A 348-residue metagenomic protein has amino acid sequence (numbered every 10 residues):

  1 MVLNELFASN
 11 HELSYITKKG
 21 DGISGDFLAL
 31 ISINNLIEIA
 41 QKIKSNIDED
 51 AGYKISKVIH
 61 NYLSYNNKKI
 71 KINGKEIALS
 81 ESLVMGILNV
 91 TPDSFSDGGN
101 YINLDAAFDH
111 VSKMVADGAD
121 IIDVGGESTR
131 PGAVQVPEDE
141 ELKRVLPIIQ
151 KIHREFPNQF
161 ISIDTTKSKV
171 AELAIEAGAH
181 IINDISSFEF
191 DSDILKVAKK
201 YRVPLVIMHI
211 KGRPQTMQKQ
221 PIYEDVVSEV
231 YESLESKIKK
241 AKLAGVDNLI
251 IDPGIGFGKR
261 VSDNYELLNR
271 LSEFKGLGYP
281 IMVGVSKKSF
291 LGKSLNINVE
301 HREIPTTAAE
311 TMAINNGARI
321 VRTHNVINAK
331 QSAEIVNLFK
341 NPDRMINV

Functional and structural regions predicted by a protein language model:
M1-F27, F95-D105, D109-H110, T129-K151 (+5 more regions): Active-site-adjacent loop and "lid" segments of alpha/beta metabolic enzymes
M1-K71: N-terminal accessory interaction module
A29, K44-N61, I121-D123, S162 (+6 more regions): Conserved beta-strand positions in the central sheet of alpha/beta enzyme cores
D50-L83, I102-S112, D193: N-terminal glycine-rich phosphate/pyrophosphate-binding loops that anchor nucleotide-derived ligands and cofactors
I70-N73, T91, V206: Polyampholytic, low-complexity intrinsically disordered segments
D109-G125, N316-G317: Catalytic domains of carbohydrate-active enzymes, especially glycoside hydrolases
K242-I250: Short, structured loop/turn "capping" segments at alpha-beta junctions
